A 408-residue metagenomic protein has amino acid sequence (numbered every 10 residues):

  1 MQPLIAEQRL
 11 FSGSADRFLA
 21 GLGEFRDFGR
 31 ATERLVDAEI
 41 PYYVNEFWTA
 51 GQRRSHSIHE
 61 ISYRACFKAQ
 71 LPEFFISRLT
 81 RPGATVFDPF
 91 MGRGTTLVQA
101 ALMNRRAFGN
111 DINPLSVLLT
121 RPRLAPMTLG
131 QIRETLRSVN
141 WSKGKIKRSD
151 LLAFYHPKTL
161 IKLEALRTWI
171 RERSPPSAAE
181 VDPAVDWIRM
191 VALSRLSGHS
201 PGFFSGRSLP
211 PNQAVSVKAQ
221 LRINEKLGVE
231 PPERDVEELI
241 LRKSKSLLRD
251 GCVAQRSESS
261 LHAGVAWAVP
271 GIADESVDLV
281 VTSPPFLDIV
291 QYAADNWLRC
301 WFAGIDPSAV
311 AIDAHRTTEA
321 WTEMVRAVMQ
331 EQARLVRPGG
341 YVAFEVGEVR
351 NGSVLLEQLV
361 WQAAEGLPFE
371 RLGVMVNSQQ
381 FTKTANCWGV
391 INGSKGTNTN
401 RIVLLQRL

Functional and structural regions predicted by a protein language model:
M1-R81: S-adenosyl-L-methionine
K68-L71, K162, L166, W321-V328 (+1 more regions): Alpha-helical packing segments of well-folded alpha/beta enzyme cores
A69-P72, A84-M103, A107-P114, T120 (+5 more regions): Conserved proline-anchored active-site loop of SAM-dependent methyltransferases that bridges a beta-strand
P114-P175, G304-A311: Conserved phosphoryl-transfer catalytic core
E172-T282, L287-V290: SAM-dependent nucleic-acid methyltransferase catalytic core
P285-V328, A343: Mobile active-site "lid"/loop adjacent to the S-adenosyl-L-methionine
A314-L372: Conserved Class I SAM-dependent methyltransferase catalytic core
G352-W361, F369-L408: Class I S-adenosyl-L-methionine
